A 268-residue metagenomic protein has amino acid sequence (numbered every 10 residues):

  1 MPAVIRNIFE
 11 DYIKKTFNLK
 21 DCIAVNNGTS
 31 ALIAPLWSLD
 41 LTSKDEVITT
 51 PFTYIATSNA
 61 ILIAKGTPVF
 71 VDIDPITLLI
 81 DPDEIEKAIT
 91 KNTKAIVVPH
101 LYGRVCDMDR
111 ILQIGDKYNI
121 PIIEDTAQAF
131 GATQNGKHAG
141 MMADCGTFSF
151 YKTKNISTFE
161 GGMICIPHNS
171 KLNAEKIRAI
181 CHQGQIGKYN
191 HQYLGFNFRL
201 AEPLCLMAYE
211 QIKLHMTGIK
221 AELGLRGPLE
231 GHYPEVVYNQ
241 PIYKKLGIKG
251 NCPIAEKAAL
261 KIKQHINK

Functional and structural regions predicted by a protein language model:
M1-E10, K15, K171-L172, K213-G218 (+1 more regions): Short, compositionally biased segments
P2-E46, A60-I63, V69-D72, K137: Phosphate-binding glycine-rich loop
I23, I48, V69, P121-I123 (+2 more regions): Structural detector of well-ordered beta-strand residues that form the stable sheet scaffold of enzyme domains
W37-T126, T133: PLP-dependent aminotransferase-like
A129-N135, M142-G218, P234-G247, L260: Active-site region of PLP-dependent enzymes
T217-G227: FAD-dependent oxidoreductase catalytic-site/capping-region signature
K245-K268: PLP-dependent enzyme catalytic core of the Aspartate aminotransferase-like
